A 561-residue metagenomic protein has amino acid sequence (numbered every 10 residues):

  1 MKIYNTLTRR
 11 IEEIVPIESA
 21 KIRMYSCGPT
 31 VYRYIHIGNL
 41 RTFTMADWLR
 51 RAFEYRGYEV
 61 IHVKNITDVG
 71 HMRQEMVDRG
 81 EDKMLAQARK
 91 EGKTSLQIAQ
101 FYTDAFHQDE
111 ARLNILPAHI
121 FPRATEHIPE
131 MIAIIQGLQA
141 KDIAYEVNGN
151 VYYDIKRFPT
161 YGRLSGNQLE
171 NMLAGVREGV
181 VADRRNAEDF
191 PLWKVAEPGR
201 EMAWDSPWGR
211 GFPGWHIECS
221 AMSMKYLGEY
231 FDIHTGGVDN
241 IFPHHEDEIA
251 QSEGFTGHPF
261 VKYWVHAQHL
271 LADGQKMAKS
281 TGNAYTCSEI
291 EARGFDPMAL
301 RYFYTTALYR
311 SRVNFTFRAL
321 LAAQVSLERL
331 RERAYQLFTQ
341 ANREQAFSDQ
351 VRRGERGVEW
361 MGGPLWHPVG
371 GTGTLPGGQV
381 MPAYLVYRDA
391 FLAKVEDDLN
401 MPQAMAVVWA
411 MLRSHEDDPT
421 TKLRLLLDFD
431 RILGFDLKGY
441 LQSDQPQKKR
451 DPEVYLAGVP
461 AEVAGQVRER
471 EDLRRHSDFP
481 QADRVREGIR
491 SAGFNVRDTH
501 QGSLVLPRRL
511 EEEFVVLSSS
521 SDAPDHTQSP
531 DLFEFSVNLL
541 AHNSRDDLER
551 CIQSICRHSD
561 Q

Functional and structural regions predicted by a protein language model:
M1-Y32, D47, H107-Q108, P129-Q340: Alpha-helical recognition segments enriched in aromatics with Gly/Pro capping that present substrate-recognition
T8-I11, I17-N114, Y152: N-terminal, positively charged nucleic-acid-binding surface of large information/translation enzymes
S26, N538-L539: Short hydrophobic beta-strand elements that form part of the catalytic alpha/beta core underpinning NDP-sugar/donor
A46-L49, F53-E54, L138, I489 (+1 more regions): Hydrophobic alpha-helical packing residues
Y58, I143, F295, F494 (+1 more regions): Short phosphate-binding/catalytic loops that engage adenosine nucleotides
A284-F535, A541-H542: Structural preference for alpha-helix termini/caps and helix-kink/transition segments
A541-I552: A structural helix-start
Q553-Q561: Short, acidic, metal-binding catalytic loop of nucleotide-sugar glycosyltransferases
